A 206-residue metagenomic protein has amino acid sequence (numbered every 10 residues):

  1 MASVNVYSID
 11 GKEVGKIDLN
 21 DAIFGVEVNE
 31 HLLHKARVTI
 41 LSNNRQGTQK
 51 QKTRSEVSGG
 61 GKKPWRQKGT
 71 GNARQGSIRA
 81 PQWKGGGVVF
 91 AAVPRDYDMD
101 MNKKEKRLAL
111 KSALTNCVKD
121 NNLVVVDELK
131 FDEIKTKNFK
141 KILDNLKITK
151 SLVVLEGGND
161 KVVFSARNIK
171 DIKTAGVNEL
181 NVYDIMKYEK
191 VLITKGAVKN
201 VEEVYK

Functional and structural regions predicted by a protein language model:
M1-Q46, A91-K206: Extended polybasic, low-complexity segments that bind anionic RNA or targeting/receptor surfaces
V4, S8, D18, I40 (+4 more regions): Exposed boundary/loop context
E30-K68: A short, flexible low-complexity segment enriched in Lys/Arg and Gly/Pro that occurs in N-terminal basic tails
R54-F90: Glycine/serine-rich anion-binding loops at beta->alpha junctions that coordinate negatively charged ligand groups
